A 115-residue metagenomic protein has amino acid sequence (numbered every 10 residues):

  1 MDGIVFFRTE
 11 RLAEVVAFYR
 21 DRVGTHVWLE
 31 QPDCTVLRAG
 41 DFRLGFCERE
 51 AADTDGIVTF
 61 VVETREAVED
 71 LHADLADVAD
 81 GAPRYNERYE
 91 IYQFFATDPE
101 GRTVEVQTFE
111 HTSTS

Functional and structural regions predicted by a protein language model:
M1, E50-D55, E87-R88: Short glycine-enriched loop/turn motifs at secondary-structure junctions
M1-V16, I57-F60, S113-S115: N-terminal beta-strand motif that seeds the catalytic metal site of vicinal oxygen chelate
G3, D33, G56, E90-Y92: Residue-level marker for the onset of beta-strands and adjacent loop->beta junctions in well-ordered domains
F6, F95, V106-S113: Short beta->alpha transition motifs characteristic of CBS
R11, T59-T103: Vicinal oxygen chelate
V15-R20, G101: Conserved active-site tyrosine of GNAT-family acetyltransferases
V23-E30, D77-P83: Short secondary-structure junctions
T25-G56, V62, T103-E110: Conserved short beta-strand elements that form part of the metal-binding/catalytic scaffold of enzyme active sites
